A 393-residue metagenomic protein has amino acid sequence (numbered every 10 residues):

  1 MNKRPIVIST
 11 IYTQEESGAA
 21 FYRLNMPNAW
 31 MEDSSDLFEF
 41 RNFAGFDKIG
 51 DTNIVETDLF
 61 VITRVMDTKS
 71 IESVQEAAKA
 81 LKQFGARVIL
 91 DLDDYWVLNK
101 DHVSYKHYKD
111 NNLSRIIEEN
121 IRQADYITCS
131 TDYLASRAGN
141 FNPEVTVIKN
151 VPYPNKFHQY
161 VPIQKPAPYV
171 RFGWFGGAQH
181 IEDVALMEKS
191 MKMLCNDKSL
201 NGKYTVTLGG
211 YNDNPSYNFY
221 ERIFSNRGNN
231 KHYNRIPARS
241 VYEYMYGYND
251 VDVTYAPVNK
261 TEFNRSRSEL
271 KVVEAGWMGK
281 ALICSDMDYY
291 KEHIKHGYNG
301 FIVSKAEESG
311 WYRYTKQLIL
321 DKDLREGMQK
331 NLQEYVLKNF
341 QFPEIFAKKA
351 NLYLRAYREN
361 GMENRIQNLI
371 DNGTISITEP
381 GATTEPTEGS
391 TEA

Functional and structural regions predicted by a protein language model:
M1-T68: N-terminal pre-catalytic "stem/leader" segment of glycosyltransferase-like enzymes
T10-W30, Y153-Y160, K165-N249: Conserved catalytic-core segment of nucleotide-activated headgroup transferases in glycan assembly
K79-Q83, H107-I127: Membrane-proximal helix-turn-helix segments that form the acceptor-binding/catalytic region of lipid-linked
R122-Y160: Donor nucleotide-sugar binding/catalytic pocket of nucleotide-sugar-dependent glycosyltransferases
E182, A238-Y248, D252-E274, I283-E292: Nucleotide-sugar-dependent
H296-G297, F301-E308, Q317-D323: Conserved acidic donor-binding segment of nucleotide-sugar-dependent glycosyltransferases
Q317, F342-A393: C-terminal alpha-helical cap of glycosyltransferases
Q317, L324-N339, K348-N351: A short, well-ordered alpha-helix in the C-terminal region of glycosyltransferases
